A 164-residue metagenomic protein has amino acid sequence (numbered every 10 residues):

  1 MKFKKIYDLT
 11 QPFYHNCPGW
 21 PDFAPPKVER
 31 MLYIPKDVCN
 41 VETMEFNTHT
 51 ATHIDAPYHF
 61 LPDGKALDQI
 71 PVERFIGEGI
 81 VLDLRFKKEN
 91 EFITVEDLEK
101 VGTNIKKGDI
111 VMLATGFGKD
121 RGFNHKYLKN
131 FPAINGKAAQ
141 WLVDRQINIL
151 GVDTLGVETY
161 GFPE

Functional and structural regions predicted by a protein language model:
M1-E164: Active-/binding-site microenvironments in catalytic and ligand-binding cores
